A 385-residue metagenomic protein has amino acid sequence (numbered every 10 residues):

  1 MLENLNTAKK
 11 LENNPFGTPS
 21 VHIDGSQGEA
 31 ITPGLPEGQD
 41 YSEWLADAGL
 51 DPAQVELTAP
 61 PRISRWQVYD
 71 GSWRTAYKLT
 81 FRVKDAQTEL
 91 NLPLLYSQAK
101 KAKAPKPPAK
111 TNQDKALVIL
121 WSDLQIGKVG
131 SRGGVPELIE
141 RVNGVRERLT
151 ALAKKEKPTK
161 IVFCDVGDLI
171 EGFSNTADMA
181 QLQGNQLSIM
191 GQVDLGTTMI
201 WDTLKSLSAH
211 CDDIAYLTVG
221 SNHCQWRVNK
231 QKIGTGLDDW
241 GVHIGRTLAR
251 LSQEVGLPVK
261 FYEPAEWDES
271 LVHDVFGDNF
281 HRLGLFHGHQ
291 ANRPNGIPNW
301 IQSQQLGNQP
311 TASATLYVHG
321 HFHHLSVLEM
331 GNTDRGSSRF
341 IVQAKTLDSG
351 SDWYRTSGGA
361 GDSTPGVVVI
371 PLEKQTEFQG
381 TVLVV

Functional and structural regions predicted by a protein language model:
M1-P136, K155-P158: Acidic, histidine-bearing metal-coordination/catalytic regions of metal-dependent phosphoesterases
G28, G38, S208, L237-V242 (+3 more regions): Conserved beta-sheet core of the metallophosphoesterase superfamily
P108-L117, W121, V135-L251: Core catalytic region of metal-dependent phosphoesterases/phosphodiesterases, especially metallo-beta-lactamase-like
A109-V118, H273-G284, G336-R339: Beta-strand-turn-beta hairpins that frame and shape the catalytic cleft of phosphate-ester-processing enzymes
S122-L124, G167-L169, G220-W226, H287-Q290 (+2 more regions): Active-site metal-binding loops of divalent metal-dependent hydrolases
I214-N222, K260-E269: Acidic carboxylate-rich catalytic motifs and surrounding loops in phosphoryl-/glycosyl-chemistry enzymes
